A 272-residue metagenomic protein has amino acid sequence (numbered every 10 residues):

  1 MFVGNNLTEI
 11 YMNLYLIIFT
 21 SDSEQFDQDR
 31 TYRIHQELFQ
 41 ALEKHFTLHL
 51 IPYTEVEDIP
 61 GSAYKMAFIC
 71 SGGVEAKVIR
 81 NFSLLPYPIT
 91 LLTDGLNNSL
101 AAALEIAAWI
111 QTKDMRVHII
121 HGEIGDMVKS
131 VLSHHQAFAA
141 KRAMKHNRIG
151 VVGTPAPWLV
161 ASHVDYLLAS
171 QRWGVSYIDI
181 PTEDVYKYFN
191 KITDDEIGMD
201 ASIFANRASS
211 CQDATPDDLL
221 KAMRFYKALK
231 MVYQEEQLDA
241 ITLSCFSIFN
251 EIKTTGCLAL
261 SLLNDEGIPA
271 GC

Functional and structural regions predicted by a protein language model:
F2-C272: An N-terminal assembly and electron-transfer interface module characteristic of large anaerobic redox and radical
